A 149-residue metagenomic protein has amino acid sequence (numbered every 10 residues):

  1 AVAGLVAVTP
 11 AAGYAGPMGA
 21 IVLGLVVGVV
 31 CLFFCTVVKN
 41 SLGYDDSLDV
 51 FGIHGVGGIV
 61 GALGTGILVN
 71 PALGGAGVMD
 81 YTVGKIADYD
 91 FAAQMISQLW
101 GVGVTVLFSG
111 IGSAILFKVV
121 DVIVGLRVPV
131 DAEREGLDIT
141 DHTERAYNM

Functional and structural regions predicted by a protein language model:
A1-M149: Glycine- and aromatic-enriched membrane alpha-helices
